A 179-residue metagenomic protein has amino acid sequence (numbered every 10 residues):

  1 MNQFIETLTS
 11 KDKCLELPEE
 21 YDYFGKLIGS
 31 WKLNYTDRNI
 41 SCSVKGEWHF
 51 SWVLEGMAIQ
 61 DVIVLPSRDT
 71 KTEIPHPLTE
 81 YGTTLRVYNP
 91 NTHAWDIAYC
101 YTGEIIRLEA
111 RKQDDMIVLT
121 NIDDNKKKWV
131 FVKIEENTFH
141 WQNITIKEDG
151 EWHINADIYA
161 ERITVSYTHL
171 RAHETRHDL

Functional and structural regions predicted by a protein language model:
M1-C14, Y99, I106-S166: Beta-sheet ligand-binding and adhesion/scaffold domains
M1-C42, E47-H49, V53, I163-Y167: Amphipathic/hydrophobic helical signal segments and adjacent flexible N-terminal regions that mediate secretion
I28-K32, G56-D61, T92-D96, K112-T120 (+1 more regions): Short, hydrophobic/aromatic-rich segments at coil-to-beta transitions
W31, S41-C42, H76-L78, W95 (+1 more regions): Tryptophan-centered short beta-strand motifs
K32-T36, V62-R68, N143-T145: Generic short beta-strand segments
E47-Y81: N-terminal glycine/threonine-rich, aromatic-flanked beta-hairpin/loop signature
S67-E104: Helix-adjacent hinge/juxtasegments
T168-H177: Conserved small/polar residues in nucleotide/adenosyl-binding loops
